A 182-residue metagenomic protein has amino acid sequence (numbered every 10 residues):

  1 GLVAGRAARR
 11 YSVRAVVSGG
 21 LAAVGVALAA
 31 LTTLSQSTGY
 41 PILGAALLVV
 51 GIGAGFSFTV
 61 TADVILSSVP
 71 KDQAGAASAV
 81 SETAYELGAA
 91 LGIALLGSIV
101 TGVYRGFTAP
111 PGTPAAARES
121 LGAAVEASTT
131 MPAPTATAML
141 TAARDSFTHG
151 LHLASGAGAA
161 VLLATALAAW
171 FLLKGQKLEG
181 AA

Functional and structural regions predicted by a protein language model:
G1-P111, F147-K177: C-terminal module of multi-pass small-molecule transporters
V16, T61, G75, L91 (+4 more regions): N-terminal functional modules and adjacent low-complexity/disordered segments of proteins
T33-Q36, A123, A127, A133 (+2 more regions): Generic structural "secondary-structure junction" signal
R105-P134: Juxtamembrane non-transmembrane "cap" segments at the membrane-aqueous interface of multi-pass membrane proteins
M131-R144, L172-A182: Intrinsic disorder in cytosolic terminal tails and internal cytosolic loops of multi-pass membrane transporters
